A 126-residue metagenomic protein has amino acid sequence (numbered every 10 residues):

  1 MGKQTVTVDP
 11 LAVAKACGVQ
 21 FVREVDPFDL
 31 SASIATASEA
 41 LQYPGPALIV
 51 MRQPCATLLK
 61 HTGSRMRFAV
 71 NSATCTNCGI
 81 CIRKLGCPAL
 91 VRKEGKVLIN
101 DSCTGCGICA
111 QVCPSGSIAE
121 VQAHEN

Functional and structural regions predicted by a protein language model:
M1-G2, Q20-R23, H61-V70, R92-L98: Short beta-alpha connecting loops at secondary-structure transitions that line or flank enzyme active sites
M1-V50, K60-H61: Thiamine diphosphate
T5-D9, A32, R67, G95 (+1 more regions): Residue-level preference for nonpolar/small residues embedded in alpha-helices
K15-E24, S38-G45, P54, I80-G86 (+2 more regions): Generic secondary-structure signature for well-ordered alpha-helical cores
P27, Q53-P54, G95, A123: Short, ordered loop/turn segments at secondary-structure junctions
L30-S33, C55-L59, G105, Q111 (+1 more regions): Flexible loop/turn segments at secondary-structure boundaries
E39-A89: Glycine/aspartate-rich loop-and-adjacent alpha/beta segment that forms the canonical ThDP
T76-I99, T104, I108-N126: Iron-sulfur cluster-binding cysteine motifs and their immediate structural context in ferredoxin-like electron-transfer
